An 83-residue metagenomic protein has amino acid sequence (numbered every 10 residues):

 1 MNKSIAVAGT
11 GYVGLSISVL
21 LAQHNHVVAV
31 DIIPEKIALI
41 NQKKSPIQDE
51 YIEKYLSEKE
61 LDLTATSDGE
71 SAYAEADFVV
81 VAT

Functional and structural regions predicted by a protein language model:
M1-T83: Structural/interface elements that position substrates and couple domains in central-metabolism enzymes
